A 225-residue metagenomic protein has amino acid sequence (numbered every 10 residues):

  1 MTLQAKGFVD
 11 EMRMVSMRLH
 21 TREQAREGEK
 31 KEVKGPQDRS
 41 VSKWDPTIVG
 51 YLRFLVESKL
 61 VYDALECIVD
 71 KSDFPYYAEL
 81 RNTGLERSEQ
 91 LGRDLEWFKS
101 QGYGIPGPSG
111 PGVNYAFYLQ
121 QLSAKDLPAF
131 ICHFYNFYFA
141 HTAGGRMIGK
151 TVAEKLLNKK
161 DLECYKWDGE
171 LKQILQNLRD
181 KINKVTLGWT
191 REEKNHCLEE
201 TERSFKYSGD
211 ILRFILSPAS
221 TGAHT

Functional and structural regions predicted by a protein language model:
M1-T225: Metal- and O2-centered redox machinery and metal/ROS homeostasis
